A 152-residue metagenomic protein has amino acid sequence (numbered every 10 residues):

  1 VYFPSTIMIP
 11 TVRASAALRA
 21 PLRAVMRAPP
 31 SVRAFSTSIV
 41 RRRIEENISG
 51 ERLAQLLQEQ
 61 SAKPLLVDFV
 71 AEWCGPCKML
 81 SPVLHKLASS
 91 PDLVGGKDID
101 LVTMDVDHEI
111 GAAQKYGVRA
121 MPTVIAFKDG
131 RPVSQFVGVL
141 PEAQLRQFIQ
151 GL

Functional and structural regions predicted by a protein language model:
V1-I44: N-terminal mitochondrial targeting presequence
E45-P64, I110: A short beta-strand-turn-helix
N47, F69, L80-G111: Thiol-based oxidoreductase modules, predominantly thioredoxin-like and allied folds used for disulfide exchange
K63, V70-W73, A120: Short pre-active-site segment immediately N-terminal to redox-active cysteine/selenocysteine motifs in thiol-based
D68-V70, A126: Structural cue for short, hydrophobic secondary-structure segments
C74-C77, V124: The canonical Cys-X-X-Cys-His
K115-R119: A short glycine-leucine-enriched loop at secondary-structure breakpoints that most characteristically corresponds
A120-L152: Non-catalytic, surface beta->alpha helical segment in thiol-disulfide oxidoreductase systems
